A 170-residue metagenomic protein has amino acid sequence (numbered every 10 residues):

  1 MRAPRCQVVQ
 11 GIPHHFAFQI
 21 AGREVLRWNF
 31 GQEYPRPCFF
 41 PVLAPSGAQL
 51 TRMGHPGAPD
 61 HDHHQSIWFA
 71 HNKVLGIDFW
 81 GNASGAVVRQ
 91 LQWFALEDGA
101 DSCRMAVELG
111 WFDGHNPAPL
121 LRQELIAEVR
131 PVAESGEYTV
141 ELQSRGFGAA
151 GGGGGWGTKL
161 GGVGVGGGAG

Functional and structural regions predicted by a protein language model:
M1-H64: Beta-strand-rich N-terminal accessory domains
Q10, Y34, G99, P117-P119 (+1 more regions): A generic structural signal for short, solvent-exposed coil/turn residues that cap or connect secondary-structure
P13-A17, P37, S102-R104, S135-T139: A generic structural signal for beta-strand entry/edge sites
H15-A17, P41, A106-G110, R145: Residue-level detector of beta-strand face positions
A17-F18, E97, V132, G155: A general structural signal for short secondary-structure junctions and capping/turn motifs
A21, L43-P45, E108-G110, G166-G168: Structured loops at beta-to-helix junctions and adjacent beta-edge loops in soluble globular domains
W28-G31, C38-P41, A133-G170: Acidic (Asp/Glu-rich), glycine- and aromatic
Q65-E137: Extended, loop-rich substrate-binding clefts of extracytoplasmic carbohydrate-active enzymes
